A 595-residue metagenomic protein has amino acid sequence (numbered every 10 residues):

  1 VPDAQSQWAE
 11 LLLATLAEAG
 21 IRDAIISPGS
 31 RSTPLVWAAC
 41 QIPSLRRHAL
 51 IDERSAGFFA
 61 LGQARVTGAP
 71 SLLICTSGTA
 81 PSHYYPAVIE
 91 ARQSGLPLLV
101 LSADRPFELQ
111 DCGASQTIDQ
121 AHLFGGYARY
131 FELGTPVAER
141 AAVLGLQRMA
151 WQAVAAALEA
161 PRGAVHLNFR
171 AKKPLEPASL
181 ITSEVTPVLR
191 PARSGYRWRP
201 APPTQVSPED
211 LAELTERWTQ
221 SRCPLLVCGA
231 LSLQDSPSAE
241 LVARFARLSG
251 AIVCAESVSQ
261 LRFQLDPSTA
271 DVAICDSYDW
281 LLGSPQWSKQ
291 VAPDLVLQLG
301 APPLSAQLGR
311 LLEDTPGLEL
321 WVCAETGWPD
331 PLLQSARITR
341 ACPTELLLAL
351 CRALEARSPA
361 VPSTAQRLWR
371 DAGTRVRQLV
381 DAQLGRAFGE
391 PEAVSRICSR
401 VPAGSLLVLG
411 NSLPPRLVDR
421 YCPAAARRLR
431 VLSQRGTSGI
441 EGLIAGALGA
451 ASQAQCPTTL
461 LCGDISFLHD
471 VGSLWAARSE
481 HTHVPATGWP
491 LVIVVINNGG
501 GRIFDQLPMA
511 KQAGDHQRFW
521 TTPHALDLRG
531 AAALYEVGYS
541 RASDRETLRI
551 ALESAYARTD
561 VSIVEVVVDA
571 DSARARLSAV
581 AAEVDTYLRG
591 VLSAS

Functional and structural regions predicted by a protein language model:
V1-A4, L311-P415, S543-S554, R558-S595: Phosphate/pyrophosphate-binding active-site segments
A4-E90: N-terminal cofactor/phosphate-binding cores enriched in small/glycine residues, especially glycine-rich loops such as
A9-G20, S27-R31, L35-A39, R370-Q455: Active-site diphosphate/adenylate-binding microenvironment
R22-I26, R46-H48, V66-R105, A292-G300 (+2 more regions): A short, small-residue-rich loop immediately preceding and capping a beta-strand
H83, C228-L320, A425-Q455, L468-G472 (+2 more regions): Glycine-rich, anion-gripping cofactor-binding loops and their flanking helix/strand elements in enzyme active sites
L101, E108-A121, L417, P423-S595: Thiamine diphosphate
S102-A153, A255-A372, Y556, E565: Glycine-rich, acidic loop regions that bind phosphate or pyrophosphate groups
M149-Q152, A156-Q220: Conformationally flexible catalytic loops at phosphate/diphosphate-handling active centers
